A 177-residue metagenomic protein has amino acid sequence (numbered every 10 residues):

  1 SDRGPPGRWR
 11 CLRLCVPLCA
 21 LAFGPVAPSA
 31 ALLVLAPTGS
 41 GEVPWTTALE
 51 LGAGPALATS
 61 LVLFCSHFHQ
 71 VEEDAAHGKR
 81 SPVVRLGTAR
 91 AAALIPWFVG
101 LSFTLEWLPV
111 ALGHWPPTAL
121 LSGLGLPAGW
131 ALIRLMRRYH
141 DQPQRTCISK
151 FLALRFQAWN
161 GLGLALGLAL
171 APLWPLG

Functional and structural regions predicted by a protein language model:
S1-G7, P25-A30, A53-F68, G125-R137: Transmembrane alpha-helical segments that form the membrane-embedded catalytic/substrate-channel core of multi-pass
S1-P6, P44-T47, W97-Q144, G177: Transmembrane helix-loop-helix
S1-S40: Intramembrane alpha-helical segments
L12, L132-L162: Interfacial loop-to-transmembrane junctions
P17-L18, A48-A53, A92-P96, A119-L121 (+1 more regions): Hydrophobic alpha-helical transmembrane segments
P17-L32, V84-T88, F151-L164: Small-residue-rich segments of transmembrane alpha-helices in multi-pass membrane proteins, especially helix faces
A27-A53, T104-T118, A165-G177: Helix-coil boundary and interhelical linker segments in multi-pass alpha-helical membrane proteins
A56-G100: Solvent-exposed interhelical
